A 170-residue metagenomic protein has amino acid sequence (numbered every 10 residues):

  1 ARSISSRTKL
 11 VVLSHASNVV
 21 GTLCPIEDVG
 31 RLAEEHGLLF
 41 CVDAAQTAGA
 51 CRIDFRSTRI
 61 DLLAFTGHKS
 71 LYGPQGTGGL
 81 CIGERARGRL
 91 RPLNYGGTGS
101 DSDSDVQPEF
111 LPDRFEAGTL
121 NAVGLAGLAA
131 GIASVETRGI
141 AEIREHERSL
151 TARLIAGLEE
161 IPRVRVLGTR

Functional and structural regions predicted by a protein language model:
A1-R170: Pyridoxal 5′-phosphate
